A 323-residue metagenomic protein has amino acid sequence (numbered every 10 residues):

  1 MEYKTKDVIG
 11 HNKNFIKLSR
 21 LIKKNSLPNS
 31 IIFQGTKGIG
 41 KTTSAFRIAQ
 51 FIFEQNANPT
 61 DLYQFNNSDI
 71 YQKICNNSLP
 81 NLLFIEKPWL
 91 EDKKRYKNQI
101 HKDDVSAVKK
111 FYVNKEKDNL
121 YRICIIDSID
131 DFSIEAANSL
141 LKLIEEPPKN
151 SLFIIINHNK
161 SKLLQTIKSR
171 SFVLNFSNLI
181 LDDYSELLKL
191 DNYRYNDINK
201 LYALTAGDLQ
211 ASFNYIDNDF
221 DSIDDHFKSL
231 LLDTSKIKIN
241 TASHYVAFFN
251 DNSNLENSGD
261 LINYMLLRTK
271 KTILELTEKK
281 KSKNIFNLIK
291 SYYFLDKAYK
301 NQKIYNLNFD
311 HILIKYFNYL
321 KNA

Functional and structural regions predicted by a protein language model:
M1-F51, A57-K73, K149-S151, H158-A323: Charged, glycine-rich active-site and insertion segments that engage polyanionic ligands
L18-I22, Q72, Q99-I123, D131 (+1 more regions): Conserved alpha-helical scaffold flanking the Walker A/P-loop in AAA+ ATPase domains
F33, I126, L140-L141, N157: Hydrophobic residues in beta-strands of the RecA-like P-loop NTPase core, especially within AAA+ ATPase
T60-D92: AAA+/P-loop NTPase substrate/partner-engagement loops
D92-H101, V173: Flexible beta-alpha connector loops of hexameric P-loop NTPases
V113, N138-I155: Conserved catalytic/switch belt of AAA+ P-loop NTPases
D131, E146, K162: Residues immediately C-terminal
F132-N138: Conserved ATPase-coupling elements of RecA-like P-loop NTPase cores
